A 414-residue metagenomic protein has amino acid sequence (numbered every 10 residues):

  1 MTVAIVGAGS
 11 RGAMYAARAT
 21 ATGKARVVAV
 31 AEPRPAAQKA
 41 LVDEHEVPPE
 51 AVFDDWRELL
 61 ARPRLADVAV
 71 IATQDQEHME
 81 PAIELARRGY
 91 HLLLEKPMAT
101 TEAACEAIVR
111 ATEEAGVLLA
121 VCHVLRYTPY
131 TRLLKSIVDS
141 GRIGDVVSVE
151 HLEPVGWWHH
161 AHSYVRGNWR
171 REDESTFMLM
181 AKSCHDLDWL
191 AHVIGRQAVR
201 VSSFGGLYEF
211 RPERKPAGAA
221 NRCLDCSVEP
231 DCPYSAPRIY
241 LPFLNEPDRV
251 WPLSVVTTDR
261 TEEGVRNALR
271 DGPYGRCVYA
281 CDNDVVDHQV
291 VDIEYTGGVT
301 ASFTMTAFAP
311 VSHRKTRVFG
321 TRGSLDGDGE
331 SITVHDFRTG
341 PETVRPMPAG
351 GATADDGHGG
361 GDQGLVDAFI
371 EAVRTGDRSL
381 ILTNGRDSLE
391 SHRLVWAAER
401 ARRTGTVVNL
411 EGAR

Functional and structural regions predicted by a protein language model:
M1-V47: N-terminal Rossmann-like dinucleotide-binding module
G9, V47-A111: Beta-loop-alpha module in the N-terminal Rossmann-like domain of NAD(P)-dependent dehydrogenases, especially those
H45, V285-R414: C-terminal helical cap and adjacent loop that interface with cofactors, partners, or active-site loops
V68-A72, L119, M180: Periplasmic-binding protein-like
L94, L119-V121, E150, G327: Hydrophobic residues in well-ordered beta-strands that form the structural core
A107-V124, G144-S148: Rossmann-fold dehydrogenase core element
L125-A268, Y274-G275, G405: Predominantly a Rossmann-like dinucleotide-binding segment in NAD(P)-dependent oxidoreductases
